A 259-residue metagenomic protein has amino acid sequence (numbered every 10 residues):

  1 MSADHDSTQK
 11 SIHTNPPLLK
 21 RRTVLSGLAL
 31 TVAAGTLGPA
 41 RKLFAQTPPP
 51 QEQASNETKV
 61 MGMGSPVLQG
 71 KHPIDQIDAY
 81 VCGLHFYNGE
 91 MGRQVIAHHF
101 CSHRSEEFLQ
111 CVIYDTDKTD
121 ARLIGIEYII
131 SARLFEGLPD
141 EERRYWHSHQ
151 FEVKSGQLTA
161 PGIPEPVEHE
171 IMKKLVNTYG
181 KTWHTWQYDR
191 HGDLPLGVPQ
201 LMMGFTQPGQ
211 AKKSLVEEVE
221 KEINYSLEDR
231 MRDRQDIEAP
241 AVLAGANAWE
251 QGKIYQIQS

Functional and structural regions predicted by a protein language model:
M1-L19, L30-A34: N-terminal secretory signal peptides
Q9, N15-P16, R22, A40 (+5 more regions): Intrinsically disordered, low-complexity regions
P16-T23, V32-P49: N-terminal twin-arginine translocation
S26-L28: Sec-dependent N-terminal signal peptides
N56-Y114: N-terminal secretory signal peptides
D117-M202: An exposed acidic His-Trp-rich patch
I163-S259: Long, solvent-exposed, polar/charged low-complexity segments
